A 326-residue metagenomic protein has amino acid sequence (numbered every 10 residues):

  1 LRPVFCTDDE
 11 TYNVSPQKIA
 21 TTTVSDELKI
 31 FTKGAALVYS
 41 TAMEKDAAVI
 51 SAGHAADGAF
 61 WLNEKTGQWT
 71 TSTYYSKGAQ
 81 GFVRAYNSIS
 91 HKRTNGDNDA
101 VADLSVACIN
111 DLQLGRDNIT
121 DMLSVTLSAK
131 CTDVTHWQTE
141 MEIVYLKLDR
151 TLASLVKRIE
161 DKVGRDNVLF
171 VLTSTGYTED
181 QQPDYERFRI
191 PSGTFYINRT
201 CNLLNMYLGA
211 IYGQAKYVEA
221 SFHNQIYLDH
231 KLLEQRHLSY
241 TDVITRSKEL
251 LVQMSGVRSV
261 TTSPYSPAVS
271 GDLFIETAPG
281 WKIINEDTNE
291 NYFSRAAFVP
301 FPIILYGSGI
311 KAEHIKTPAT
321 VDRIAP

Functional and structural regions predicted by a protein language model:
L1-I119, S128-C131, E249-S259: His/Asp/Glu-rich, glycine-adjacent segments that coordinate divalent cations and/or stabilize oxyanion chemistry on
L1-V14, A79, T139-E142, A153-W281: Secreted, luminal/periplasmic, and some membrane-associated catalytic domains that remodel anionic oxygen-ester
F5, L37-A42, V49-S51, D121-T126 (+4 more regions): Structural recognition of the beta-strand scaffold that forms the well-ordered cores of secreted hydrolase catalytic
E10, H91-T94, T132-I143, Y306-H314: Glycine- and acidic
A20-V24, G34, G78, V101 (+8 more regions): Stable alpha-helical elements in mature extracytoplasmic
A48-A52, T132-T135, E179-P183, Q235-L238 (+2 more regions): Extracytoplasmic/secreted cell-surface and envelope-processing proteins
N95-D117, K130-V168, D322-R323: A long, amphipathic alpha-helix that forms part of the scaffold/cap immediately adjacent to metal-dependent active
T277-K311: C-terminal, low-complexity/hydrophilic appendages and adjacent surface loops of extracellular/periplasmic anionic
